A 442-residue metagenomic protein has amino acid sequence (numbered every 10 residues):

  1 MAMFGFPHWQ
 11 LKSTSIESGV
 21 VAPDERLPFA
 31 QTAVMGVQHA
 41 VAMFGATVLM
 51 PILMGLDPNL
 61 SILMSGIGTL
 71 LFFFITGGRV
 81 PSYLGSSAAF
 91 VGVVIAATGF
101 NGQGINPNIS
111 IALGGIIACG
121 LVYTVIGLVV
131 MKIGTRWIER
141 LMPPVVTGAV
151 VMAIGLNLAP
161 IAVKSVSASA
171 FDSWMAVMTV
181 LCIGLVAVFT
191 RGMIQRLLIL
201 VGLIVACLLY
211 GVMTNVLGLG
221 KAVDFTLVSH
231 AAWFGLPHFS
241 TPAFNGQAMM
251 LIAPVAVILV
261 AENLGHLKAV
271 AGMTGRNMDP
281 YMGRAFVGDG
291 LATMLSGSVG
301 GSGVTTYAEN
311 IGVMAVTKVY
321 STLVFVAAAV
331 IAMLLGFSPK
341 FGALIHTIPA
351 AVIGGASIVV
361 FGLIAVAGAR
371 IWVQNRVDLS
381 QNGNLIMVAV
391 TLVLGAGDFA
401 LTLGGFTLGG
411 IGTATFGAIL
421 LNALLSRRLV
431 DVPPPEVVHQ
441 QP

Functional and structural regions predicted by a protein language model:
M1-P81, A89-I105: N-terminal signal-anchor module of multipass membrane proteins
M1-V34, L219-H238, G272-G275, A285 (+1 more regions): Intrinsically disordered, low-complexity non-transmembrane regions of multi-pass membrane transporters
Q10-K12, I16-E17, F44-T47, L181-F189 (+4 more regions): Juxtamembrane interface elements at the cytosolic ends of transmembrane helices in multi-pass membrane proteins
G19-A30, G55-F73, L251-T322, V438-Q441: Membrane-embedded helical hairpins/re-entrant loop segments and their flanking transmembrane helices within multi-pass
A33-M43, D172-T179, L197-L198, L236-H266 (+1 more regions): Hydrophobic, membrane-embedded alpha-helices of multi-pass small-molecule transporters
V48-L53, Y83-A96, G265-T274, V304-V316 (+2 more regions): Re-entrant/interfacial helical elements at transmembrane boundaries that shape and gate the permeation pathway
L53-L56, G78, G99-P107, M131 (+5 more regions): Juxtamembrane helix-boundary/capping and inter-helix hinge elements in multi-pass membrane proteins
N106-V216, A327-E436: Membrane-embedded alpha-helical modules
